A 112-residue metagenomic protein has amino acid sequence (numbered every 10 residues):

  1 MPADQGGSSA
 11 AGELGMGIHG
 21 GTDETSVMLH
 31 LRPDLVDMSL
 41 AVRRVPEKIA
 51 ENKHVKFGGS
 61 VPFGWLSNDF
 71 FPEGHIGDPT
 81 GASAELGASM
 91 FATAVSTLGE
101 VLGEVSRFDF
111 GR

Functional and structural regions predicted by a protein language model:
M1-R112: Extended, histidine- and acidic-residue-enriched regions that form the cofactor-binding/catalytic faces
